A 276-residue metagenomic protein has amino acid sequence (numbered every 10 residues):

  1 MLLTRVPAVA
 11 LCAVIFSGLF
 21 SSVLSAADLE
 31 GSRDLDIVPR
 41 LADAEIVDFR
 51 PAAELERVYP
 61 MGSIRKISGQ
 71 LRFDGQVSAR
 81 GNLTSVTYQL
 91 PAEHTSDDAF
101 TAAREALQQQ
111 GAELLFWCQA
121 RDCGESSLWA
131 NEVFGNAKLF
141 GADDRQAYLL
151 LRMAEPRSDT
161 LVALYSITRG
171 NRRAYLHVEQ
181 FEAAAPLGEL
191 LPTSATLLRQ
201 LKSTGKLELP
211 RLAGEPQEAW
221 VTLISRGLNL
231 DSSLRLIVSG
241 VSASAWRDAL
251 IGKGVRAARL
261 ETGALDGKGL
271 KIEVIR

Functional and structural regions predicted by a protein language model:
M1-C12, L19-S22: Bacterial N-terminal signal peptides that target proteins for export
S17-L19, N229: Generic structural signal for beta-strand residues in well-ordered domains
S25-L230, S244-V255, E261-R276: An acidic-aromatic pocket/loop used at catalytic or ligand-binding sites
D231-V238, A258: Hydrophobic beta-strand segments of well-ordered beta-sheets in folded domains
